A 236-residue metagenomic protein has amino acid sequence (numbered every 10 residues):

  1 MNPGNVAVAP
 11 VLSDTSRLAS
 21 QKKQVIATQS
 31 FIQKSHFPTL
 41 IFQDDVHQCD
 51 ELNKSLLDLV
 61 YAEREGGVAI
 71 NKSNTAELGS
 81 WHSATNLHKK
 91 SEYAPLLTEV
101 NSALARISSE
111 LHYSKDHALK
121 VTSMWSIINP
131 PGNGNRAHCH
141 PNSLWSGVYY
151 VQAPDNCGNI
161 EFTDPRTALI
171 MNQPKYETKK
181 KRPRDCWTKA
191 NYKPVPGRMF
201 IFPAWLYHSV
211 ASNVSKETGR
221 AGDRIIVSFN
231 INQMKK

Functional and structural regions predicted by a protein language model:
P3-V6: Compositionally biased, low-complexity intrinsically disordered regions
V11-D14, H208-N213, E217, D223-I225: Extracellular and organelle-lumenal recognition/adhesion modules and their flexible linkers in secreted
L12-S114: Non-heme Fe(II)/2-oxoglutarate
K89-T122, P130-L144, V151-D155: Active-site region of the double-stranded beta-helix
S126-I201, A211, D223: Catalytic core of non-heme Fe(II) oxygenases with the double-stranded beta-helix
G147-Y149, G219-K236: A short hydrophobic beta-strand segment most commonly corresponding to one strand of the jelly-roll/cupin
Q152-P154, S209, S215, N232-K236: Short coil/turn motifs at secondary-structure junctions
